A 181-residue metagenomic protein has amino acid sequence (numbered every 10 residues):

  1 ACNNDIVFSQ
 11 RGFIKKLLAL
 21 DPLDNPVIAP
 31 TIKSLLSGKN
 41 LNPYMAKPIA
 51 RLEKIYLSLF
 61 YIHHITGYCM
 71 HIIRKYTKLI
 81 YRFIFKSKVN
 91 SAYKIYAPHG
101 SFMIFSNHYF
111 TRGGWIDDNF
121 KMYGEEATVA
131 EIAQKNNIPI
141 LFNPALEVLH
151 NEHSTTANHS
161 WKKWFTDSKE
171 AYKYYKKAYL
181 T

Functional and structural regions predicted by a protein language model:
A1-V7: Short beta-strand-to-loop acidic/aromatic patch adjacent to the donor-nucleotide binding site
Q10-M45: Conserved donor NDP-sugar-binding/catalytic core segment of glycosyltransferases
G12-K16, T128-I132, D167-Y174: Alpha-helical elements of Rossmann-like donor-binding domains used by nucleotide-donor carbohydrate transfer enzymes
K33-R82: Acceptor/aglycone-binding surface of glycosyltransferases and processive sugar-polymer synthases
I65-K75, I84-F105: A recurrent flexible, glycine/aromatic-enriched loop bordering the glycosyltransferase active site that acts as
Y96-W115, N119-L146: A short, conserved alpha-helix in the catalytic core of glycosyltransferases
F142-H159: Active-site donor/metal-binding and catalytic loop motifs of nucleotide-sugar-dependent glycosylation enzymes
H159-T181: Catalytic core of nucleotide-sugar-dependent glycosyltransferases
